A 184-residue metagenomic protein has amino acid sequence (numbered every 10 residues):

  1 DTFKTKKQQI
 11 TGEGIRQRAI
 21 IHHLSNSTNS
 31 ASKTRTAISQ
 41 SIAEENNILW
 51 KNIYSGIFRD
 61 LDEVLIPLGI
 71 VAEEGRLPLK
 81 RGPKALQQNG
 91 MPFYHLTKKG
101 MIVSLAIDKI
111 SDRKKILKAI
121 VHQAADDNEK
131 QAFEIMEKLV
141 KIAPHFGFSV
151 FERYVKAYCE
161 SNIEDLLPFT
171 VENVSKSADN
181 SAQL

Functional and structural regions predicted by a protein language model:
D1-K33: Short alpha-helical segments that sit at the start of domains
D1-K7, E44, I53-Y54, R81: N-terminal pre-domain segments used for targeting or regulation
S30-W50: Short acidic, hydrophobic short linear motifs in intrinsically disordered regions
I48-G75: Short amphipathic alpha-helical interaction segments
G69-Q87: Beta-hairpin "wing" of winged helix-turn-helix
A85-V121: Short, amphipathic alpha-helical interaction segments positioned at domain boundaries
R113-L184: Exposed, interaction-prone assembly regions rather than primary DNA-binding/catalytic cores
